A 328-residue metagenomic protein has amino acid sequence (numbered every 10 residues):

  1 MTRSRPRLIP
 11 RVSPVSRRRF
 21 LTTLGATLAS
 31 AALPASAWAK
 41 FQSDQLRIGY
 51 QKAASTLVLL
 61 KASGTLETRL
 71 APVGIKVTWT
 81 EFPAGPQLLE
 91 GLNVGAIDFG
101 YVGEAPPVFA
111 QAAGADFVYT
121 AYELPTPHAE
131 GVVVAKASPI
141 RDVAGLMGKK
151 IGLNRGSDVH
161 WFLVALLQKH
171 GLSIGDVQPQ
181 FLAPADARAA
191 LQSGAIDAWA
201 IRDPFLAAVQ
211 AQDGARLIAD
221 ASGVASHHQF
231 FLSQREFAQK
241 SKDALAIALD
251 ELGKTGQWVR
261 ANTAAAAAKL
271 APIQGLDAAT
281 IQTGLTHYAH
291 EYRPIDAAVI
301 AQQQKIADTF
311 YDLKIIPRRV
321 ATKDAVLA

Functional and structural regions predicted by a protein language model:
M1-V15, R19, A26-A31: N-terminal secretory signal peptides
A31-A37: C-terminal segment of classical bacterial N-terminal signal peptides
A39-S173, Q180-F181, D197-I201, I218 (+1 more regions): Short, glycine-/small- and polar/acidic-enriched structural segments that line small-molecule recognition paths
G64, T68, E90, V94 (+12 more regions): Solvent-exposed, polar/charged alpha-helical surfaces in well-ordered, non-transmembrane soluble domains, broadly
L70, A96, Y101, Q111 (+10 more regions): Sec/Tat-exported extracytoplasmic proteins
A105, P179-Q180, A185-P272: Pocket-lining segment of extracytoplasmic ligand-binding domains
K240-I315: Secondary-structure end/capping motifs
D308-A328: Conserved C-terminal helix/tail region of periplasmic/extracytoplasmic solute-binding proteins
